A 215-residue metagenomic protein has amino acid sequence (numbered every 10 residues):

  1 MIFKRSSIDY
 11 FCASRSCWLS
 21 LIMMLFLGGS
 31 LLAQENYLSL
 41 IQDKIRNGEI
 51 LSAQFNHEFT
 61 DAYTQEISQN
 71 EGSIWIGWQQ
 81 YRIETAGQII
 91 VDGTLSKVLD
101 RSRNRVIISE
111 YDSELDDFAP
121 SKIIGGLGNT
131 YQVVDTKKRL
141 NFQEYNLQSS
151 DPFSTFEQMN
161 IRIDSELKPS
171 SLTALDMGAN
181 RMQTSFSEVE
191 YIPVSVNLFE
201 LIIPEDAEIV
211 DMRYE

Functional and structural regions predicted by a protein language model:
M1-S14: N-terminal secretory signal peptides that target proteins for export/translocation
R15-M24: Sec-dependent signal peptide recognition, specifically the positively charged N-region followed immediately by
L25, G29-E66, Q79, I203-E215: N-terminal leader/targeting segments and the immediate start of mature chains
Q34-L38, I124-V133, Q183-S185: A short, amphipathic edge element
N56-A62, E84, L99-R101, Q148-S150 (+1 more regions): A generic structural motif
N70-F118, M182: An acidic-aromatic
Y111-N141: Flexible, surface-exposed loop/linker segments and immediately adjacent secondary-structure boundaries
K138-A207, D211-M212: Gly/Pro-enriched, hydrophobic low-complexity segments that function as extracytoplasmic propeptides/linkers
